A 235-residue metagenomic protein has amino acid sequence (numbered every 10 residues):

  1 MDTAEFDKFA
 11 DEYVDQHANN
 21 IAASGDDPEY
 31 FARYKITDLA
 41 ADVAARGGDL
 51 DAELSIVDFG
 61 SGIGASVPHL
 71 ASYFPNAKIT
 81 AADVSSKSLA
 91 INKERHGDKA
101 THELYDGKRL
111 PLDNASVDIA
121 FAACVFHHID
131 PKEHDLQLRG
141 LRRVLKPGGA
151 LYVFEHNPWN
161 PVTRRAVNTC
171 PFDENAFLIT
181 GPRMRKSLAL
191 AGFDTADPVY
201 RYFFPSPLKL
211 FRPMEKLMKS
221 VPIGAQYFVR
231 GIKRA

Functional and structural regions predicted by a protein language model:
M1-I21: N-terminal, positively charged/glycine-rich alpha-helical extensions of SAM-dependent methyltransferases
F31-A52: Conserved alpha-helix/loop element of class I SAM-dependent methyltransferases that forms part of the SAM/SAH-binding
V57, I63-R109: Class I SAM-dependent methyltransferase SAM/SAH-binding core
F121: A conserved beta-strand element that flanks and buttresses the S-adenosyl-L-methionine
D135-P147: A short glycine-rich, Lys/Arg-flanked "PGG" loop and its adjoining helix->strand segment in the class I
G148-E155: Conserved beta-strand signature within the Rossmann-like core of class I S-adenosyl-L-methionine
A150, K186, A196-A235: A C-terminal cap/extension of S-adenosyl-L-methionine-dependent methyltransferases that defines the acceptor-substrate
V167-R183: Acceptor-substrate binding/catalytic loop of class I
